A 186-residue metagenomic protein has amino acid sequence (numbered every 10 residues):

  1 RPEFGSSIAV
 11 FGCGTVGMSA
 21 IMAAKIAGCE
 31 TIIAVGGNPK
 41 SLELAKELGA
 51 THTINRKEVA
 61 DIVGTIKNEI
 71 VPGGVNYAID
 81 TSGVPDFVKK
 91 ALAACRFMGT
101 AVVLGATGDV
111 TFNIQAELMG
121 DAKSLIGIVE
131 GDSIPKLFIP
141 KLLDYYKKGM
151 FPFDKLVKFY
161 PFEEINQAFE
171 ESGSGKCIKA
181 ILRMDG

Functional and structural regions predicted by a protein language model:
R1, A93-F97: Conserved helix-to-beta-strand junction in the class I
F4, V10-C13, K25-K90: Adenosine-nucleotide cofactor-binding segment
G12-T15, A106: Glycine-rich Rossmann-fold phosphate-binding loop(s) that bind the pyrophosphate of adenine dinucleotide cofactors
M18-S19: Residues forming the Rossmann-fold NAD(P)(H) cofactor-binding site
N38, T107, G131: Residues in the short beta-alpha loop(s) of Rossmann-like NAD(P)-binding domains
K89-A93, K136-G186: C-terminal hydrophobic helical "lid"/dimerization subdomain of Rossmann-like NAD(P)H-dependent oxidoreductases
F97-T107: Helical hairpin unit composed of two closely spaced alpha helices linked by a short loop
T100-V102, N113-K155, S174: Rossmann-fold dehydrogenase core element
